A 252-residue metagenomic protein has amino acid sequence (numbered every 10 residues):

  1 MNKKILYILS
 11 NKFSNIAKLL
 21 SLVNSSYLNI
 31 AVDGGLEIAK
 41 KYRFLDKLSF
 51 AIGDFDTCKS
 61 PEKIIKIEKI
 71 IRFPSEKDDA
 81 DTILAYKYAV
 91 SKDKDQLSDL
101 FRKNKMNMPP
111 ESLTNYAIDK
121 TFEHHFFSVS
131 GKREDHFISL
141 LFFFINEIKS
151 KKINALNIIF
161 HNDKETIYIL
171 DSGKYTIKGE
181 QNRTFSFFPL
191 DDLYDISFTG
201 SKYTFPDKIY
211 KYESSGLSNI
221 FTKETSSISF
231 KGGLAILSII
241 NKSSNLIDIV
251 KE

Functional and structural regions predicted by a protein language model:
M1, I8-L22, G35-K40: N-terminal active-site wall of soluble small-molecule enzyme domains
M1-N2, L20-N24, F44, Y116-D119 (+6 more regions): Solvent-exposed alpha-helices and their adjacent loops that cap or buttress functional pockets in soluble metabolic
K4-Y7, L28, S49-F50, K69 (+6 more regions): Structural motif
I8-S10, D33, F127-V129, H161 (+1 more regions): Short beta-strand segments
L9-F13, V129-G131, I239-N241: Structural motif
S25, I30, G34-A155: Acidic/Gly/His-enriched mid-domain segments of enzyme catalytic cores or analogous surface patches that mediate
D135-H136, L140, N146, S150-E180: Class I SAM-dependent methyltransferase SAM-binding "motif I" and its flanking Rossmann-like core
D163, I169-E252: Long, charged alpha-helical interface segments
